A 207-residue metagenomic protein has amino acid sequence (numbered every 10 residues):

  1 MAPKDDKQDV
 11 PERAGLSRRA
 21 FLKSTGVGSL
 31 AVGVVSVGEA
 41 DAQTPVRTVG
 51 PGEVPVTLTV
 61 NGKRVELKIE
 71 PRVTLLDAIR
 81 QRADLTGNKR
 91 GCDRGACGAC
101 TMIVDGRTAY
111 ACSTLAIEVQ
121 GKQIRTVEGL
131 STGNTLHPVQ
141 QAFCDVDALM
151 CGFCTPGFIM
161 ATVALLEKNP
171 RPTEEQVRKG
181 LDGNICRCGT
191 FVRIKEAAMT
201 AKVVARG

Functional and structural regions predicted by a protein language model:
M1-L16: N-terminal secretory signal peptides
K4-K7, R72-N88, S113-G207: Ferredoxin-type iron-sulfur electron-transfer modules in oxidoreductases and energy-metabolism complexes
R13-V34: N-terminal export leaders
R18-A20, P71-M102: A basic, amphipathic helix-loop patch mediating RNA/tRNA/ribosome contacts
V35-K68, V204: C-terminal segment of N-terminal export signals and the immediately downstream linker at the start of the mature
R47-G50, C92, A116: Replace "in large, NTP-powered and nucleic-acid-processing enzymes" with "in large, NTP-powered factors and other
T59, I103-V104: A general beta-strand register signal
